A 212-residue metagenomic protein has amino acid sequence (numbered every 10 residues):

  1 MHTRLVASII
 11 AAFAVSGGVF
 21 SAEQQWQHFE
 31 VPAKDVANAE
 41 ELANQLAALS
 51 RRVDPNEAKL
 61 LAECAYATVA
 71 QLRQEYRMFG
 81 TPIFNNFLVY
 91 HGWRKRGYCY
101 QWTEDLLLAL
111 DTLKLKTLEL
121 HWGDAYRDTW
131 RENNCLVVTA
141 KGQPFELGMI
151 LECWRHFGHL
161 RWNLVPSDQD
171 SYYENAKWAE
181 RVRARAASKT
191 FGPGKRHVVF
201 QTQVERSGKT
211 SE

Functional and structural regions predicted by a protein language model:
M1-A7: Bacterial N-terminal signal peptides that target proteins for export
S8-S16: Bacterial N-terminal signal peptides
G17-R51: N-terminal accessory/pre-domain segments preceding catalytic cores
D35, R51-A58, G92-T103: Solvent-exposed, acidic/flexible segments
E41-L88: Secondary-structure boundary elements
N86-W122, D128: Mid-length scaffold segments of soluble, non-membrane domains
D111-L160: Hydrophobic/aromatic-rich core segments of domains that either
G142-E212: A recognition module on extended beta-rich or small alphabeta surfaces enriched in W/G with H and D/E
